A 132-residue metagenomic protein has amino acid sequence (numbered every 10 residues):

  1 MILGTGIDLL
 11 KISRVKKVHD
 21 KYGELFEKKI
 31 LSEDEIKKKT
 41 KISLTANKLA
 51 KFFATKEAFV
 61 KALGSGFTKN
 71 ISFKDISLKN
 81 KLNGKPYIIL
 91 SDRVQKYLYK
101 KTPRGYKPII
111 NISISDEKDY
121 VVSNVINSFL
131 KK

Functional and structural regions predicted by a protein language model:
M1-K132: Core catalytic alpha/beta fold that binds nucleotide/phospho-ligands
